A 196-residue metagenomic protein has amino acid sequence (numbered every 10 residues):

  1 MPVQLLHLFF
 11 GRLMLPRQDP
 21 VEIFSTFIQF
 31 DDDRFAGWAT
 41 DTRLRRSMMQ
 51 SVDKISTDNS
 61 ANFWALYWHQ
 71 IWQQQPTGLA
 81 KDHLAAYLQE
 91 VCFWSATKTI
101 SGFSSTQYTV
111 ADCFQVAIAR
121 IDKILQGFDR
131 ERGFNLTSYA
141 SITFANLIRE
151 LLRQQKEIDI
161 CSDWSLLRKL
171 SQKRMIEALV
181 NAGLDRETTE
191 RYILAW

Functional and structural regions predicted by a protein language model:
P2-N181: Alpha-helical promoter-recognition and RNA polymerase-docking modules of transcription initiation factors, dominated by
G183-W196: Long, charge-rich alpha-helical interaction segments
